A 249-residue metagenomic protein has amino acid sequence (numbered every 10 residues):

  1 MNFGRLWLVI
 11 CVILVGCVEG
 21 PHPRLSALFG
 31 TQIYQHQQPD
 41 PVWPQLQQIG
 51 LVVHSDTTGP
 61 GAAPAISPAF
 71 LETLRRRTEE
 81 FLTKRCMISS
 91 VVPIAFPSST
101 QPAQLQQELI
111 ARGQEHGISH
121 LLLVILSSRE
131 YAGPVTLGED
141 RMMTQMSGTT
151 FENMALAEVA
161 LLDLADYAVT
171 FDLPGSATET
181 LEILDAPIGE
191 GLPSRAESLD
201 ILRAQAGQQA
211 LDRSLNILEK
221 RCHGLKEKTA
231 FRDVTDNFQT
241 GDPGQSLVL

Functional and structural regions predicted by a protein language model:
M1-V15: Sec-dependent bacterial lipoprotein signal peptides
C17-A95, H223-L249: A structural "domain/chain start" motif
D56-G59, S98-S99, S127-A132, T178-L181: Solvent-exposed loop/turn segments at secondary-structure junctions within structured extracellular/periplasmic domains
F70, L74, T78, L105-L109 (+3 more regions): Stable alpha-helical elements in mature extracytoplasmic
P93-A103: Short beta->alpha junction loops
A103-T170: Surface-exposed short loop/turn segments
G148-T150, M154-L156, L162-D212: Short secondary-structure boundary motifs at beta->alpha junctions and helix caps
E190-L249: Compositionally biased, intrinsically disordered linkers/stalks adjacent to structured regions
